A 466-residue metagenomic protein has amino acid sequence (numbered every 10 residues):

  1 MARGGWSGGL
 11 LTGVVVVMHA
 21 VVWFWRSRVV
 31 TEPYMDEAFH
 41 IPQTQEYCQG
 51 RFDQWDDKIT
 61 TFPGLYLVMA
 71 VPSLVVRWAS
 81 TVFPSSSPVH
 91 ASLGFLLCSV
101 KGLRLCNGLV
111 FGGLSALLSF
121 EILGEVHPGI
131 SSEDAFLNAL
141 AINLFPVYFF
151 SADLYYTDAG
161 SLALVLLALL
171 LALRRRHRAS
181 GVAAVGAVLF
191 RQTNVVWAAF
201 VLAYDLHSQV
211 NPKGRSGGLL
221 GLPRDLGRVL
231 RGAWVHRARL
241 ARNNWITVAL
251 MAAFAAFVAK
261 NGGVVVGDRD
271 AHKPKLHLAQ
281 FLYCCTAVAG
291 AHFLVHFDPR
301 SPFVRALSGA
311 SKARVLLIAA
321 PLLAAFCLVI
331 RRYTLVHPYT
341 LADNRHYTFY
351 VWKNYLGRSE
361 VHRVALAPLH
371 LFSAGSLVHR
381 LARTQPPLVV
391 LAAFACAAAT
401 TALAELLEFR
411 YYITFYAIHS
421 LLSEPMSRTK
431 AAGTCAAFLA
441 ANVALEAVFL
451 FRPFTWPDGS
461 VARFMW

Functional and structural regions predicted by a protein language model:
M1-F24, R314-V315, Q385: Start-transfer (signal-anchor) and selected internal transmembrane alpha helices of multi-pass inner/ER membrane
G8-V16, S311-A324, V390-A397, S427-R452: Signature aromatic-anchored transmembrane alpha helix within multi-pass, membrane-resident enzymes that catalyze glycan
R28-Q43, F52-P72, Y411, T455: Extracytoplasmic catalytic/substrate-binding loops of multi-pass membrane glycan-assembly enzymes
Y34, V147-G160, E408-F409: Short acidic/glycine- and proline-prone juxtamembrane loop motifs at membrane-interface regions of multi-pass membrane
Q43-Y47, W55-L97: Short hydrophobic/aromatic helix or loop-helix immediately within or flanking a transmembrane segment in polytopic
L74, K101-P128: Transmembrane-helix motifs of polytopic, lipid-linked glycan transferases
N138-L140, P146, L166-L171, H177-Q192 (+3 more regions): Membrane-interface alpha helices of multi-pass inner-membrane proteins
A187-V188, N194-V351, N442-T455: Membrane-lumen/periplasm interface segments of specific transmembrane helices in polyprenyl phosphate-linked
